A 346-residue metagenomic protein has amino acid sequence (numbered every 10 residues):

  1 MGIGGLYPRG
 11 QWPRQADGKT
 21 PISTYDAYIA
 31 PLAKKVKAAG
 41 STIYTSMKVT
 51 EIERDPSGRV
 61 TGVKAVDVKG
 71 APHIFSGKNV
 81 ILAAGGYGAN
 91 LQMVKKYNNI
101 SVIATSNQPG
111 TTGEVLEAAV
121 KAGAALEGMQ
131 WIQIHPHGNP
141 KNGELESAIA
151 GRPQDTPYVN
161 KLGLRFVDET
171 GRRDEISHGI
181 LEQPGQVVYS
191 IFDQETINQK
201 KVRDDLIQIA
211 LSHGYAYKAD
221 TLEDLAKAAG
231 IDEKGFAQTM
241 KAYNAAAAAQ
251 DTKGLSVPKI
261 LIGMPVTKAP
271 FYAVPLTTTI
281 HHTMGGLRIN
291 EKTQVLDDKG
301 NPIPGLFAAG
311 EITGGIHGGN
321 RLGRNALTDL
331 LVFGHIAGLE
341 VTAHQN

Functional and structural regions predicted by a protein language model:
M1-A71, L91-Q92, N139, A247-K268: Conserved redox-cofactor binding core of oxidoreductases
M1-P8, T221-F236, A242: Rossmann-like flavin
D17-K19, Y97-T105, I207-A210, N320-N325: Short glycine-enriched, charge-decorated loop/helix-capping segments at active-site entrances that position
E51, G235-N320: A glycine-rich dinucleotide-binding beta-alpha-beta segment and adjacent secondary-structure elements that constitute
R54, V66, V159-N160, I289 (+2 more regions): Hydrophobic alpha-helical segments, especially N-terminal targeting/anchoring helices
V68-N139, F333-I336: Glycine-rich loop(s) and the adjacent beta-strand/alpha-helix scaffold that form part
V115-A125, A229-D232, A237-M240, D329-N346: Internal hydrophobic alpha-helix adjacent to the cofactor/substrate pocket in enzyme cavities
L116-A118, A122-I231: An anion/pyrophosphate-binding glycine-rich loop and adjacent beta-alpha core in soluble alpha-beta enzymes
